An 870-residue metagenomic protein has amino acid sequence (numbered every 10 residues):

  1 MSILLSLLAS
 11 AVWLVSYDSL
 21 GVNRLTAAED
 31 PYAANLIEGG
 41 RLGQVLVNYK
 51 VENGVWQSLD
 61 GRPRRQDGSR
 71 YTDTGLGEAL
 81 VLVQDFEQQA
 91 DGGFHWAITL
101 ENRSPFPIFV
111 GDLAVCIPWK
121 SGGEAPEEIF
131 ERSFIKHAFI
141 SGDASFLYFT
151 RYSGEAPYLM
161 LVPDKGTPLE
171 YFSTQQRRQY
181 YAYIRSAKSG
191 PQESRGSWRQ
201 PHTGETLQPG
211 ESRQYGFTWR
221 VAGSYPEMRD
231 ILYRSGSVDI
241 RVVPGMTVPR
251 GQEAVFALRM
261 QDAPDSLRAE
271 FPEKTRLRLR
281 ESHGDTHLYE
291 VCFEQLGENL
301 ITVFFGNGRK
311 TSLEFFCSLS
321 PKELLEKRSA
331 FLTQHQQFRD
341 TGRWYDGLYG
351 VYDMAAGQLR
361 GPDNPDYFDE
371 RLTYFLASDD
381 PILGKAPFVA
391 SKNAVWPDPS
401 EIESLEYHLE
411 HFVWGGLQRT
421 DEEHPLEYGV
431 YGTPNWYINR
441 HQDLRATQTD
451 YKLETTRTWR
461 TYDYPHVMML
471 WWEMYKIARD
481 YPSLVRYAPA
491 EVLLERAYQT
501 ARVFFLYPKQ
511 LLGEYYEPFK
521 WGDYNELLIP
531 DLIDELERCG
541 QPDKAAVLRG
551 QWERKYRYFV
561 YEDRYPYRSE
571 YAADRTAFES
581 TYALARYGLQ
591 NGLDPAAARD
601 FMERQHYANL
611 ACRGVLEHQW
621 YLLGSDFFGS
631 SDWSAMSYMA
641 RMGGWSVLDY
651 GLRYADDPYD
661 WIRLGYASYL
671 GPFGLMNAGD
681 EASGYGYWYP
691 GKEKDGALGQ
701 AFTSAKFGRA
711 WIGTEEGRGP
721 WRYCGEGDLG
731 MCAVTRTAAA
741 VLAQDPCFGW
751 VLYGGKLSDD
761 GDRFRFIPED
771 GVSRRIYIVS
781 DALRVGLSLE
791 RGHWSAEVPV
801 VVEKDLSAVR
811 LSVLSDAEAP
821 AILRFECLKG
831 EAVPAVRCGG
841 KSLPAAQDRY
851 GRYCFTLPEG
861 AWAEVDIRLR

Functional and structural regions predicted by a protein language model:
S10-Q179, E193, S197, P201-E205 (+2 more regions): Beta-strand-rich N-terminal accessory domains
T72-A90, G223-R241, H793: Low-complexity, acidic Ser/Thr/Pro/Gly-rich terminal tails and inter-domain linkers that flank the onset of structured
F86, I98-N102, G210-G223, F305 (+3 more regions): Short, hydrophobic/aromatic-enriched beta-strand segments in well-ordered soluble domains
D112-S121, K188-G190, S194, A269-K274 (+1 more regions): Short acidic, flexible loop segments centered on an aromatic residue
G123-E127, D230-G251, T311-D353: Low-complexity, Pro/Ser/Thr- and charge-rich linker/hinge segments at domain boundaries
R213, R241-D265: Solvent-exposed, low-complexity, repeat-rich "mucin-like" stalks and linkers
Y215-G216, W344, L348-P399, S404-P820: Catalytic domains of carbohydrate-active enzymes that cleave complex glycans
D262-E298, F304-G306, G727-G730, T737-R870: C-terminal beta-sandwich/jelly-roll accessory domains of carbohydrate-active enzymes
